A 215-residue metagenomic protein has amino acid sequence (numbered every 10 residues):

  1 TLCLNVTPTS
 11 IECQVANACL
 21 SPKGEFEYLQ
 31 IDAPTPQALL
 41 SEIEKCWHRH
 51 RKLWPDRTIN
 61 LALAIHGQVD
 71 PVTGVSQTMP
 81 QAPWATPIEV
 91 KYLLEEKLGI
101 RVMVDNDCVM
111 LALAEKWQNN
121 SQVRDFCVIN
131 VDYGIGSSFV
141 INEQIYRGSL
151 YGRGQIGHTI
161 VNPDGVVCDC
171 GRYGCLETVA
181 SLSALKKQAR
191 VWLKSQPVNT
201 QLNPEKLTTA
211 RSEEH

Functional and structural regions predicted by a protein language model:
T1-G24, V128-V140: Gly/Thr-rich phosphate-binding beta-strand-loop-beta motif of the actin/hexokinase/Hsp70
C3-N5, R101, H158: Short, surface-exposed charged micro-motifs
V15, Q68-V69, F139, I160: Hydrophobic beta-strand positions
P22, S76, I145-Y146: Hydrophobic "anchor" residues
E25-D125: Glycine-rich phosphate-binding loop and adjoining helix at the ATP-binding site of ATP-dependent phosphoryl-transfer
I65, L176-E214: A mobile "lid/hinge" subdomain adjacent to the ATP/sugar-phosphate binding pocket shared across diverse ATP-dependent
Q122-V179: Glycine-rich phosphate-binding loop of actin/hexokinase-like ATP-binding domains
